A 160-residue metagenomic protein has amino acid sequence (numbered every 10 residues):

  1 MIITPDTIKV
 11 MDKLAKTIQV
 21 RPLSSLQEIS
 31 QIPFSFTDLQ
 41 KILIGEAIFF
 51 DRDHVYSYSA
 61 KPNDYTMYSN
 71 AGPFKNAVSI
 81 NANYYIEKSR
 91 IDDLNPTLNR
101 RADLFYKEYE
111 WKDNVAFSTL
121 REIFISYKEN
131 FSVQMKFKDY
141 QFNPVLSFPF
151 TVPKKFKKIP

Functional and structural regions predicted by a protein language model:
M1-F36: An acidic-aromatic
V10-M11, D38-I42, E46, E108 (+1 more regions): Residue-level signal for functionally critical sites in structured catalytic/ligand-binding pockets
L14, L23-I29, L39, L43 (+5 more regions): Generic detector of leucine side chains in alpha-helical contexts
L23-M67: Hydrophobic, well-structured mid-protein blocks that either form specific transmembrane helices
Y56-K157: Gly/Pro-enriched, hydrophobic low-complexity segments that function as extracytoplasmic propeptides/linkers
